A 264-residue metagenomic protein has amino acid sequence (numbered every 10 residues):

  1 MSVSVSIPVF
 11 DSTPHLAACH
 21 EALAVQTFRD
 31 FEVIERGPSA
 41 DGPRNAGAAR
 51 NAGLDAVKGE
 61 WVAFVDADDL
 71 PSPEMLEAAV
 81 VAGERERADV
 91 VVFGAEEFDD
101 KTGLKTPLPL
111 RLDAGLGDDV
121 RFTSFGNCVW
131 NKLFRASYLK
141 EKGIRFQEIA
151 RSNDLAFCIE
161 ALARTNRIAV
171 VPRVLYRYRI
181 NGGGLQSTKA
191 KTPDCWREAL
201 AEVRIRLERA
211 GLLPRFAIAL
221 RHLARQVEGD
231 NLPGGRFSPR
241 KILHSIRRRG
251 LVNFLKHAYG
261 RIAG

Functional and structural regions predicted by a protein language model:
M1-W196, I262: Nucleotide-sugar donor-binding/catalytic module of glycosyltransferases that assemble extracellular/cell-envelope
C19, E228-G229: Disulfide-bonded cysteines in secreted/extracellular proteins and peptides
L23-V25, G47, R85, L232-G264: Membrane-interface aromatic/basic loop that binds lipid-linked glycans or pyrophosphate carriers, typified by
V174-N181, S187-R215, G234-F237: Catalytic core of nucleotide-sugar-dependent glycosyltransferases
F216-L220: Short, flexible loop/turn segments with low-complexity composition
R221-V227: Amphipathic alpha-helical repeat scaffolds of TPR domains
